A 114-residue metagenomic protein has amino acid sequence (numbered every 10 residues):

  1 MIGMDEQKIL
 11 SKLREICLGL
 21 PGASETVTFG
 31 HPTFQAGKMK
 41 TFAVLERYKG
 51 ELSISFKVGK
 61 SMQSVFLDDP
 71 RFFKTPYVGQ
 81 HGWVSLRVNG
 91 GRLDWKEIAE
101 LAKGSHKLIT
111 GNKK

Functional and structural regions predicted by a protein language model:
M1-K114: Charge-dense, helix-prone N-terminal extensions
